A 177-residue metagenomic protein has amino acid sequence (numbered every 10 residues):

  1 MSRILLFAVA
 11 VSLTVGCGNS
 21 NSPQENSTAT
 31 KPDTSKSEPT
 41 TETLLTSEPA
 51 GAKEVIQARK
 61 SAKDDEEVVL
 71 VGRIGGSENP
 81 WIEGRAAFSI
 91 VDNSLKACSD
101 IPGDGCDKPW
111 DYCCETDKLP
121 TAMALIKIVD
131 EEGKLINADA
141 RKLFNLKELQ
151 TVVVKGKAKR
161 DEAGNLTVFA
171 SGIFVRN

Functional and structural regions predicted by a protein language model:
M1-V15: Sec-dependent bacterial lipoprotein signal peptides
C17-N177: OB-fold and OB-like single-stranded nucleic-acid-recognition modules and their adjacent interaction interfaces
